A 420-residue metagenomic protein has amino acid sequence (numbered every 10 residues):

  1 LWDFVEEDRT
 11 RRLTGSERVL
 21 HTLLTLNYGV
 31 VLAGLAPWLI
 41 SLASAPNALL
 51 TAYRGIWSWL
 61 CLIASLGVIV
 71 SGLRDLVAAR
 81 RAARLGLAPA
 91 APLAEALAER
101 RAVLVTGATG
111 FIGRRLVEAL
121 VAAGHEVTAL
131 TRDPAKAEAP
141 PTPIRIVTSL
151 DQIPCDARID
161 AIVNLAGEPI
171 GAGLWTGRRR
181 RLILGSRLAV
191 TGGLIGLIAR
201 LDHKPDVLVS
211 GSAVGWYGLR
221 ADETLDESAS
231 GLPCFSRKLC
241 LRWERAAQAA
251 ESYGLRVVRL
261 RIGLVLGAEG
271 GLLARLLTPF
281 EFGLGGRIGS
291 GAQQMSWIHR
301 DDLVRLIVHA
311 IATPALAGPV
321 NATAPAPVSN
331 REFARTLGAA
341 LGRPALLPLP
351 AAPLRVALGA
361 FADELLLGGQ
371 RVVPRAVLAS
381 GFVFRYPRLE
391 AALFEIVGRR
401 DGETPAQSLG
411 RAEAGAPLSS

Functional and structural regions predicted by a protein language model:
A94-R101, T313-A360, F394, R399-G410 (+1 more regions): Mid/C-terminal beta-alpha module of Rossmann-like enzyme folds, strongest in SDR-family dehydrogenases/epimerases
R101-A123: N-terminal Rossmann NAD(P)H-binding glycine-rich loop of SDR-like oxidoreductase domains
K136-G193: NAD(P)H-binding glycine-rich loop region in Rossmannoid oxidoreductase-like domains and their noncatalytic homologs
R180, G192-C234: Conserved Rossmann-fold NAD(P)-dependent oxidoreductase catalytic core, especially the SDR/UDP-sugar
S212, R245-A268: Conserved beta-loop-beta element that borders a ligand/cofactor-binding pocket
Y253-L255, L266-R275, A310-V320: Glycine/proline-rich active-site loop of Rossmann-fold NAD(P)-dependent oxidoreductases
R275-D302: A conserved pocket-lining segment of Rossmann-fold NAD(P)-dependent short-chain dehydrogenase/reductase
R331-R335, A357-V383: Conserved C-terminal active-site "lid" loop/helix of NAD(P)H-dependent oxidoreductases that clamps the redox cofactor
